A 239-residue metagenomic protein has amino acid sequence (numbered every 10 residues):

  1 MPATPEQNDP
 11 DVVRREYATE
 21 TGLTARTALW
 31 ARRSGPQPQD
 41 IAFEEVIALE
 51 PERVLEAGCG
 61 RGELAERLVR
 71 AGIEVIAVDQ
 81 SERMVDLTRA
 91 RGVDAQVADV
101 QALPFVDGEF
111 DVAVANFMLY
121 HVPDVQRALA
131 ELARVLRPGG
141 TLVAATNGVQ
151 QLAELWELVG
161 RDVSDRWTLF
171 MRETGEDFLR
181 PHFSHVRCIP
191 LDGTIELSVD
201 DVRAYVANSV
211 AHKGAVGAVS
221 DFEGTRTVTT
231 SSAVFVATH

Functional and structural regions predicted by a protein language model:
M1-E50, E63-L64: Conserved class I S-adenosyl-L-methionine
R53-A102: Class I SAM-dependent methyltransferase SAM/SAH-binding core
Q101-V112: A short acidic, Gly/Pro-enriched loop at the edge of an enzyme's catalytic core that lines a small-molecule cofactor
V112-D124: A short SAM/SAH-binding and catalytic strip from SAM-dependent methyltransferases
Q126-P138: A short glycine-rich, Lys/Arg-flanked "PGG" loop and its adjoining helix->strand segment in the class I
T141-F170: Conserved class I S-adenosyl-L-methionine
E173: Anionic-ligand binding region
E176-H239: Conserved Class I S-adenosyl-L-methionine
